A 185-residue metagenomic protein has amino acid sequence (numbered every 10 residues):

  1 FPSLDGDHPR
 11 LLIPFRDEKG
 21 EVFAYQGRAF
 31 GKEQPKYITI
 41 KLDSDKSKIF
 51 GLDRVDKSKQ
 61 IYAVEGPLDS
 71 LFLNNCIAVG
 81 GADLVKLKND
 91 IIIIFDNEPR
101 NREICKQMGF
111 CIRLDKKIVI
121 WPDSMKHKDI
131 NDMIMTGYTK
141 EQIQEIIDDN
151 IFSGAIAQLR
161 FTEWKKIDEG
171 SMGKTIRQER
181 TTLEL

Functional and structural regions predicted by a protein language model:
F1-L4, P14-V22, I61-A63, N89-N97 (+1 more regions): Replication-associated primase and helicase/ATPase modules
S3-D90, F95, E103-C105: Phosphate-handling DNA/RNA-contact segment within nucleic-acid enzymes
